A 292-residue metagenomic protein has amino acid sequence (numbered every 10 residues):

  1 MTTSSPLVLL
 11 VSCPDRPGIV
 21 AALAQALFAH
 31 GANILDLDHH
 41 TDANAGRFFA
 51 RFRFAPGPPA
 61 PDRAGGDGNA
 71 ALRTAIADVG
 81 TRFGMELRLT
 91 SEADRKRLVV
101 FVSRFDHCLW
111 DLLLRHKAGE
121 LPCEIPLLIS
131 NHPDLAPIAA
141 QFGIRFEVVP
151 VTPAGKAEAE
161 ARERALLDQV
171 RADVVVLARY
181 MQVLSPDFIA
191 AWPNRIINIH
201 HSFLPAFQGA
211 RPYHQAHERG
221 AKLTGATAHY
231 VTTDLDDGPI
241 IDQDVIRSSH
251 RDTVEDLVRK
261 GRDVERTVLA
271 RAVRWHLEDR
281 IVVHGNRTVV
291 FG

Functional and structural regions predicted by a protein language model:
M1-K96: A conserved regulatory-domain signal marking ACT and ACT-like small-molecule sensing domains and adjacent regulatory
S12, V99-F101, I129: Short hydrophobic segments within beta-strands
L98-C108: Short, glycine-rich nucleotide/cofactor-binding loops
H107-A118: Histidine-anchored nucleotide/phosphate-binding helix
C123-D134: Short internal beta-strands
P126, R171-D173: Conserved acidic residues
H132, P153-G155, A159, D173-G292: Donor/substrate-binding cores of folate-linked one-carbon enzymes
A140, I144-V170: Adenosine-nucleotide cofactor-binding segment
